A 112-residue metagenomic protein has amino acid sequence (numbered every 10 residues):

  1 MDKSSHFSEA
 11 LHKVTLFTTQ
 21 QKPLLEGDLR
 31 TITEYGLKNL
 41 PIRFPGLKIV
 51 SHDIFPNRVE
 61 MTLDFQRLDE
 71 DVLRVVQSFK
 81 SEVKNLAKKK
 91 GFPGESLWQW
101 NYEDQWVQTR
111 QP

Functional and structural regions predicted by a protein language model:
M1-P112: Short catalytic/metal-binding and nucleic-acid-binding patches
